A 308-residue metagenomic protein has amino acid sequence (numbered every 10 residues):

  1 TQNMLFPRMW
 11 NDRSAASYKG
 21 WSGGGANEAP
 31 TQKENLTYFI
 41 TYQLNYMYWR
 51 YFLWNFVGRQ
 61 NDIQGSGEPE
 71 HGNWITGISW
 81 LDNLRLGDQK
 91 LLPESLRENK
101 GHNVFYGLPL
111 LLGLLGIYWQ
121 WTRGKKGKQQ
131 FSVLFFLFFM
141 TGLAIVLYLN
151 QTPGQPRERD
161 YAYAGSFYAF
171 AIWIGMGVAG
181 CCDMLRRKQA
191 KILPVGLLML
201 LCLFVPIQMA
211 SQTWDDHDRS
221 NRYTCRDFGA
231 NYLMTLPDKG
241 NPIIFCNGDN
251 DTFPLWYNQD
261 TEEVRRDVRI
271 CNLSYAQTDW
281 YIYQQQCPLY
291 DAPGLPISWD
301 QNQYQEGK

Functional and structural regions predicted by a protein language model:
T1-Y163, F170-N241, C246, T252-K308: ER/secretory pathway lumenal C-terminal domains and tails of membrane proteins involved in glycoprotein biogenesis
